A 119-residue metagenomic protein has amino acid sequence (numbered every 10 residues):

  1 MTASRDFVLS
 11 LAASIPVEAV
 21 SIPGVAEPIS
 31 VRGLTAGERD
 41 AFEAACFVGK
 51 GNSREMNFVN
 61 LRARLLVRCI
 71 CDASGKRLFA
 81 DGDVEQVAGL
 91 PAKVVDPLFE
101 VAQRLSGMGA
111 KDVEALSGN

Functional and structural regions predicted by a protein language model:
M1-P16: Extended acidic low-complexity intrinsically disordered regions
T2, V25-N119: Short, surface-exposed, charged amphipathic helix/loop patches that serve as local interaction elements
P16-V25: Short acidic-hydrophobic surface loop/beta-edge motif
